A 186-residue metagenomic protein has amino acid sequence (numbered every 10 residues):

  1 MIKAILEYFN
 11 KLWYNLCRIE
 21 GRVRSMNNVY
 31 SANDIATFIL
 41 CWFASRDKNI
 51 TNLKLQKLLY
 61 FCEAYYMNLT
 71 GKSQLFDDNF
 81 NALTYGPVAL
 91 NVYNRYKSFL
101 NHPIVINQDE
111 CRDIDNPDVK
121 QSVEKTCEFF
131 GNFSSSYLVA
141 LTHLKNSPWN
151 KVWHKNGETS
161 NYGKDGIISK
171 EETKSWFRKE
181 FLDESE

Functional and structural regions predicted by a protein language model:
M1-E186: Domain-edge interaction signal
